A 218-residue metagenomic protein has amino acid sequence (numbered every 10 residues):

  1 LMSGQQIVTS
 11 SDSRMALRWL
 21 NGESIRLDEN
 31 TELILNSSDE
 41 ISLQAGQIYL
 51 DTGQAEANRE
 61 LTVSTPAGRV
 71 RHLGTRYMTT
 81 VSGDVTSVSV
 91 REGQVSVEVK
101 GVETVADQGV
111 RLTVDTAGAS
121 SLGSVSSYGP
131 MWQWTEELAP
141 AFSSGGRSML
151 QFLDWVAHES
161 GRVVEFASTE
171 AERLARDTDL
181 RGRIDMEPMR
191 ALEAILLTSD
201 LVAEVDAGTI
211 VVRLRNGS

Functional and structural regions predicted by a protein language model:
L1-R26, N30-S218: A residue-level detector for the "anchor" residue at the start of short, highly conserved motifs
